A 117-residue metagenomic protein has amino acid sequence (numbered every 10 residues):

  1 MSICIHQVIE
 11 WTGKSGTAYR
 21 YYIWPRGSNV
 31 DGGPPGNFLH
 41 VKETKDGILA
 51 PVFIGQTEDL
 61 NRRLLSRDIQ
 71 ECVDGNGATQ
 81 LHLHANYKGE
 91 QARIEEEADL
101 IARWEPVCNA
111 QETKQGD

Functional and structural regions predicted by a protein language model:
M1-L64, K88-A102, P106, Q115-D117: GIY-YIG nuclease catalytic motif and its immediate N-terminal context
N29-G33, C72-A78: Short, surface-exposed loop/turn microsegments at beta-strand edges and helix-strand junctions
R62-G75, H82: Mid-chain, well-packed structural core segment of small domains
D74-A78, A102-A110: Structural alpha-beta junctions
Q80, E112-D117: Short flexible/disordered coil segments
L81-K88: Canonical phosphoinositide-binding patch of PH/PH-like domains
